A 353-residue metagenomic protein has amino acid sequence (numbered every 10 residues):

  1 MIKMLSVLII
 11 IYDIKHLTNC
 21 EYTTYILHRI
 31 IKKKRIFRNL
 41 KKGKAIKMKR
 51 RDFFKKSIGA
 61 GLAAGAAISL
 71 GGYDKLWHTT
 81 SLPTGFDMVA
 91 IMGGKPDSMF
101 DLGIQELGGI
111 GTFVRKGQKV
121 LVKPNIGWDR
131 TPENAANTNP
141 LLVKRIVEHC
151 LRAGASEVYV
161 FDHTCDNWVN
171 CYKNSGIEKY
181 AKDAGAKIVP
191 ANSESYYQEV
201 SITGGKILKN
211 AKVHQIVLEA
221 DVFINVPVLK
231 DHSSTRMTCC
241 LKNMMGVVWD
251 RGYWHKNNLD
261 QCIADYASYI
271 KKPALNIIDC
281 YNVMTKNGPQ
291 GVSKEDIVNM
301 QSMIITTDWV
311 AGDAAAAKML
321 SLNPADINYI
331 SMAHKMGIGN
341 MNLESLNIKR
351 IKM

Functional and structural regions predicted by a protein language model:
M1-D52: N-terminal secretory signal peptides
K42-M353: N-terminal and secondary-structure boundary signal
